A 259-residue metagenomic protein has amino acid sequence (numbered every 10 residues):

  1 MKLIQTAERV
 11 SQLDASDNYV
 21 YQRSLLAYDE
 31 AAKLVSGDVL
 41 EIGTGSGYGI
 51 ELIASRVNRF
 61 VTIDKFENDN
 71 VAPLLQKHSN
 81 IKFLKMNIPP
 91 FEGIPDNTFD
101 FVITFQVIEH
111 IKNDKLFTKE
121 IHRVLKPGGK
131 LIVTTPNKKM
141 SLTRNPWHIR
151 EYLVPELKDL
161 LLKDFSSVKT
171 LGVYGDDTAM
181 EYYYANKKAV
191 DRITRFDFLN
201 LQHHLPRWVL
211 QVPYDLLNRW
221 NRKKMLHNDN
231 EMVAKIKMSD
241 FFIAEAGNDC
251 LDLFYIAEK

Functional and structural regions predicted by a protein language model:
M1-P95, F101-F105, K115-T118, V154 (+6 more regions): Conserved N-terminal segment of class I S-adenosyl-L-methionine
Q106-H110: A short His-aromatic
K115-P127: A short glycine-rich, Lys/Arg-flanked "PGG" loop and its adjoining helix->strand segment in the class I
G129-T135: Conserved beta-strand signature within the Rossmann-like core of class I S-adenosyl-L-methionine
P136-S141, E151, Y174-T178: Short "lid" loop at the C-terminus of a central beta-strand within the Rossmann-like core of SAM-dependent
S141-D159: Acceptor-substrate binding/catalytic loop of class I
F165-D177: Conserved S-adenosyl-L-methionine
